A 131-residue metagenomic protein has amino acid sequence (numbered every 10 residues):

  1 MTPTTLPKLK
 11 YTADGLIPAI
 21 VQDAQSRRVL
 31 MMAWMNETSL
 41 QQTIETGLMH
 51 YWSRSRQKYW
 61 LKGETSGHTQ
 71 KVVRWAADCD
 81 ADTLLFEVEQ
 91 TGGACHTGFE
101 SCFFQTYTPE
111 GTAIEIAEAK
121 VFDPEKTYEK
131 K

Functional and structural regions predicted by a protein language model:
T2-L16, A24-L30, M35-K131: C-terminal binding/interaction regions
